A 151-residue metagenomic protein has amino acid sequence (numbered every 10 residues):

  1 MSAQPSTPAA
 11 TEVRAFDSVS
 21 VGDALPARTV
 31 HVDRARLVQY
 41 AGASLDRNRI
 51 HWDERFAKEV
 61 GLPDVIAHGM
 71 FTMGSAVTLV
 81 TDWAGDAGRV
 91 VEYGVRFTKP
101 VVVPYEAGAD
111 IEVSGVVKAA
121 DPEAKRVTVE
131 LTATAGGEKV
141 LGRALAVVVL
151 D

Functional and structural regions predicted by a protein language model:
M1-D23, Y105-D151: HotDog/MaoC-like acyl-thioester-processing domains
A3-A67: Catalytic strand-loop segment that frames the active site of acyl-thioester-processing enzymes
A27, V90-E92, R143: Hydrophobic residues on conserved beta-strands that form the core of alpha/beta folds
V30, P100, P122: Residues that form or immediately flank small-molecule/cofactor binding pockets and catalytic motifs
V32, F97, V148-L150: Hydrophobic residues in beta-strands and at strand termini
G61-P63, T72-S114: Hydrophobic beta-strand-centered segment that forms part of the acyl-chain substrate-binding groove
A67, R89, E123-K125: Short loop/turn segments at connectors of secondary-structure elements within structured domains
